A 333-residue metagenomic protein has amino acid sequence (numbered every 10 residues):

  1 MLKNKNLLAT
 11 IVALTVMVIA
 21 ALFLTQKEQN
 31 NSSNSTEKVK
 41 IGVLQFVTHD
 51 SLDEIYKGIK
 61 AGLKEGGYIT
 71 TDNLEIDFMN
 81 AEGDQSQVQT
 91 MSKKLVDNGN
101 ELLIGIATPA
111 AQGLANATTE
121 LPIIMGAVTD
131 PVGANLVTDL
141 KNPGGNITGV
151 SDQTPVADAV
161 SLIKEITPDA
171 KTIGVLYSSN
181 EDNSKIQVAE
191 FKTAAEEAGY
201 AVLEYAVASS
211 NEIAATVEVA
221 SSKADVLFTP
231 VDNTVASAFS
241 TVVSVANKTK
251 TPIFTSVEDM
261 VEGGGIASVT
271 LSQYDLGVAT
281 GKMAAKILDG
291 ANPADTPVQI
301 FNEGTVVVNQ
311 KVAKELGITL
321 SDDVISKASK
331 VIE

Functional and structural regions predicted by a protein language model:
M1-K40: Short, low-complexity disordered leader/linker segments with a strong preference for bacterial N-terminal type II
K40-K60, G66, D77-S86, N180 (+2 more regions): Extracytoplasmic "Venus flytrap"
I59, T148-E196, P297-V312: An alpha-beta-alpha
E75-D97, A206-A220: Structural motif
N80-T138, T229-N247, T251: Beta-alpha junction/loop-to-helix N-cap segments that form part of ligand/metal-binding clefts
G113, T119-V156, I253-A267: Flexible loop/hinge segments that line or gate small-molecule binding clefts
P131-A170, L271-A291: Hydrophobic alpha-helical segments within soluble ligand-binding/sensing domains
K286-E333: Hinge/cleft segment of the Venus flytrap/periplasmic-binding protein
